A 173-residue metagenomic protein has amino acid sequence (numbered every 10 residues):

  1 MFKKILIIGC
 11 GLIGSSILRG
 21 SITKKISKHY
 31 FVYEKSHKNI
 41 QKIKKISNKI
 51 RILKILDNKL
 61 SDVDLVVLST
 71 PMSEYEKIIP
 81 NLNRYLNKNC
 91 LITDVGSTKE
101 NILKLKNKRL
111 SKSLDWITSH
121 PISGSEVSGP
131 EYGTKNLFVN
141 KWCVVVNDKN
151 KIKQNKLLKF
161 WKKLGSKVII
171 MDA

Functional and structural regions predicted by a protein language model:
M1-I55: NAD(P)+-binding Rossmann beta1-loop-alpha1 motif at the extreme N-terminus of oxidoreductases
F2-K4, N89, N140: Phosphate-coordination loops involved in phosphoryl transfer and adenosine-cofactor binding
G11, K35-S36, G96-T98, K149: Residues in the short beta-alpha loop(s) of Rossmann-like NAD(P)-binding domains
N58-L86, L91: Rossmann-like NAD(P)-binding element
S69-P71, G96, N147: Glycine-rich, N-terminal phosphate-binding loop of Rossmann-like dinucleotide-binding domains
I78-E131: Rossmann-like NAD(P)(H) cofactor-binding subdomain of soluble oxidoreductases
K135-A173: Internal alpha-helical scaffold of NAD(P)-dependent oxidoreductase catalytic cores
